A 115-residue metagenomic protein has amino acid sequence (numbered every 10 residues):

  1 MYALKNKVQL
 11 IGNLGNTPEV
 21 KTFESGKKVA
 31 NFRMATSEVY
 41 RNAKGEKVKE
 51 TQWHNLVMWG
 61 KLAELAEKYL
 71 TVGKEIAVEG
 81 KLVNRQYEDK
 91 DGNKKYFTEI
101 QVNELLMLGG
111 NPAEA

Functional and structural regions predicted by a protein language model:
M1-A115: Single-stranded nucleic acid-binding surfaces, predominantly the OB-fold ssDNA-binding core
